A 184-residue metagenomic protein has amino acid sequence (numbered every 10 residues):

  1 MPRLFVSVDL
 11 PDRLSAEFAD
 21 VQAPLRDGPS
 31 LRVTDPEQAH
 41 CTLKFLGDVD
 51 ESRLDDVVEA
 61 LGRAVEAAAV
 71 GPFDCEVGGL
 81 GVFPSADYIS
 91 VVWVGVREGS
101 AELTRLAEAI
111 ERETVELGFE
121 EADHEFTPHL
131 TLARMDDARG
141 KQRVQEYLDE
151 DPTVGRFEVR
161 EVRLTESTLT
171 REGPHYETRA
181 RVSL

Functional and structural regions predicted by a protein language model:
M1-L184: Histidine-dependent nucleotide/RNA phosphoesterase domain, centered on the 2H-phosphoesterase fold with its duplicated
